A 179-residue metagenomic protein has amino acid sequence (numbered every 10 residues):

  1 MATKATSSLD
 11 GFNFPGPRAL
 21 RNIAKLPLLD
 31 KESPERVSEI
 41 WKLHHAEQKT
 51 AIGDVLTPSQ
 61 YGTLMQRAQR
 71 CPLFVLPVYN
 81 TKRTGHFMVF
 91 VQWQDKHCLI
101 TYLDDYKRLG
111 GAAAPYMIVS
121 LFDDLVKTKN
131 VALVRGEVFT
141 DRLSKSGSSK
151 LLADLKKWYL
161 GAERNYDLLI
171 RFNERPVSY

Functional and structural regions predicted by a protein language model:
M1-K82: Charge-rich, low-complexity N-terminal segments
T50-L125: The feature represents the first ordered module of a protein
K82, T140, G161: Short loop/turn segments at secondary-structure transitions that flank enzyme active sites
M117-R142: Short acidic, glycine/tyrosine-flanked loop/strand segments centered on an H-E-D-like triad
L143-Y179: Alpha-helical oligomerization segments
